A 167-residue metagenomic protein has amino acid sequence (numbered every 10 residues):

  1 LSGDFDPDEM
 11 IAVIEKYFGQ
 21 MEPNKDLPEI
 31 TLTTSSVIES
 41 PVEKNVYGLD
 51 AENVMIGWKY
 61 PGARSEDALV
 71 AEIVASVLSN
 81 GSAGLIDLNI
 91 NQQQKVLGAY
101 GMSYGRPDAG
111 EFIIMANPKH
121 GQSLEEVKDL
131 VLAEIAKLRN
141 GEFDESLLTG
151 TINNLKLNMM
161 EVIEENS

Functional and structural regions predicted by a protein language model:
L1: Short catalytic-loop micro-motif centered on adjacent basic/acidic residues
D4: Carbohydrate-associated surface elements
D8, K16, Q20-S65, S76-E126 (+1 more regions): Non-catalytic beta-strand/loop surface segments
D67-L69: Zinc-dependent metallopeptidase catalytic helix centered on the HExxH motif and its immediate flanking segment
I135-A136: C-terminal helix-coil-helix/basic helical segment that borders enzyme active sites and/or dimer interfaces and provides
